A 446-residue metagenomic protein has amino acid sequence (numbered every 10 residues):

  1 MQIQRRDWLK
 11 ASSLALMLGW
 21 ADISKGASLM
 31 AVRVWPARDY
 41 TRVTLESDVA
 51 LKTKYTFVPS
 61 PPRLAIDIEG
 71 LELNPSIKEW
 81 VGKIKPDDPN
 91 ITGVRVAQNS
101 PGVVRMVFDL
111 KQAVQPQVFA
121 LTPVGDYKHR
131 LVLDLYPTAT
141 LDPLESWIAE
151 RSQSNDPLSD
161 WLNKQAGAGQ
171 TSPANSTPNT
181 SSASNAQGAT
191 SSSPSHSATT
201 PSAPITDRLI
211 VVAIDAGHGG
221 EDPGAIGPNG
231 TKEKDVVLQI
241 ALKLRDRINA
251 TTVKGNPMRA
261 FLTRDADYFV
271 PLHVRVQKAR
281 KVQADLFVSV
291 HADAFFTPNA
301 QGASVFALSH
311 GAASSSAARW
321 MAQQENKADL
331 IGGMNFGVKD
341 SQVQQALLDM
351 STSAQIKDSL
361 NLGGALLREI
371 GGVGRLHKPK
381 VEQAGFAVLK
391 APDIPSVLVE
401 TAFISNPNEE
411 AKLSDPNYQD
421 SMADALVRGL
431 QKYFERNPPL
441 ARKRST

Functional and structural regions predicted by a protein language model:
Q2-V211: Signal-peptide-cleaved, periplasmic/extracellular N-terminal interaction regions immediately downstream of the signal
S47-V49, I68-G70, L110-Q112, L135-P137 (+5 more regions): Flexible glycine-/small-residue-rich
T53, F296, Q345-T446: Active-site-adjacent mobile loop/cap segments within catalytic or ligand-binding domains
K54-Y55, P75-S76, E221-A225, P407: Short, solvent-exposed loop/turn elements at domain surfaces
V124, K128-V132, E233-V237, S314 (+3 more regions): Short, charged, low-complexity patches
P178, A183-S341, T352-G364, K443-T446: Catalytic-core regions of hydrolytic enzymes
